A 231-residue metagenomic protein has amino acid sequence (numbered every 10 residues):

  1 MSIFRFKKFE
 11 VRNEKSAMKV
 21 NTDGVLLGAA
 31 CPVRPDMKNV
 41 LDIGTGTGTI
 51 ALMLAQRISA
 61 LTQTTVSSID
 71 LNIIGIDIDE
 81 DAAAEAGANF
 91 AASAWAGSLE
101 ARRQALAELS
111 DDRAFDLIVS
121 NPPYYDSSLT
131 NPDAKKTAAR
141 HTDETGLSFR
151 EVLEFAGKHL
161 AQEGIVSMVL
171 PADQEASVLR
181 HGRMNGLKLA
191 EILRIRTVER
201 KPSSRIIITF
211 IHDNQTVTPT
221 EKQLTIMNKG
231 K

Functional and structural regions predicted by a protein language model:
S2-N39, T45-R57, I206-T209, P219-T220 (+1 more regions): SAM-dependent Rossmann-like transferase core, predominantly class I methyltransferases with a strong bias toward
R5, S67, W95, R183-G186: Short, structurally constrained coil/turn elements that cap an alpha-helix or connect an alpha-helix to the following
R12, I74, E100-R102, A190-L193: General small-molecule cofactor/ligand-binding pocket signal
S16, V20, G146-S203: Conserved Class I SAM-dependent methyltransferase catalytic core
L27, N121, V152, F210: Residue-level signal for inorganic ion chemistry
A29-N131: Conserved SAM/SAH cofactor-binding pocket of Class I
P122-E151: Mobile active-site "lid"/loop adjacent to the S-adenosyl-L-methionine
T197-K231: SAM/dcSAM-binding transferase cores
